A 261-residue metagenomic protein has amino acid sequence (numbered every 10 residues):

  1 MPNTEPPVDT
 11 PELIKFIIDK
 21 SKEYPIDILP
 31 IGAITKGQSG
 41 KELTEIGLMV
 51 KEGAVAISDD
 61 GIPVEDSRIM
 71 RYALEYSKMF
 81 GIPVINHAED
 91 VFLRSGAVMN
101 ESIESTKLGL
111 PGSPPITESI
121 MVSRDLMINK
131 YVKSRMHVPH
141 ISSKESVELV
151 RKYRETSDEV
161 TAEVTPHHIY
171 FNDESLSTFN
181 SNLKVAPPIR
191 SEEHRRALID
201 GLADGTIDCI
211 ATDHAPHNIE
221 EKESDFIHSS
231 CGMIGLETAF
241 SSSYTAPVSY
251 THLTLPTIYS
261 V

Functional and structural regions predicted by a protein language model:
M1-L93: Divalent-metal coordination cores built from histidine and acidic residues
T10, M70, F92-S105, S146-E155 (+2 more regions): Histidine/acidic-residue-rich catalytic or RNA/ligand-binding cores of hydrolases and nuclease-related proteins
I28, I57, H87, M136 (+3 more regions): Divalent metal-coordination and catalytic microenvironments
K51-V55, K78-G81, E155-V160, S181-N182 (+1 more regions): Glycine-enriched alpha-helix->loop->beta-strand junction motifs that scaffold or abut catalytic
A54, R71-M79, P83-S105, M121-S134 (+1 more regions): Functional cores that coordinate and move charged inorganic groups
G61-L74, H137-R151, A186-I199: Active-site glycine- and acidic-residue-rich loops that bind and position anionic ligands or nucleotide-like cofactors
K107-R135, N182, A203, D208-I210 (+1 more regions): His/Asp/Glu-enriched, well-ordered alpha-helical/loop segment that forms or immediately abuts the divalent-metal
H252-V261: Single conserved hydrophobic/aromatic residue that forms the stacking wall/gate of nucleotide- or nucleobase-binding
